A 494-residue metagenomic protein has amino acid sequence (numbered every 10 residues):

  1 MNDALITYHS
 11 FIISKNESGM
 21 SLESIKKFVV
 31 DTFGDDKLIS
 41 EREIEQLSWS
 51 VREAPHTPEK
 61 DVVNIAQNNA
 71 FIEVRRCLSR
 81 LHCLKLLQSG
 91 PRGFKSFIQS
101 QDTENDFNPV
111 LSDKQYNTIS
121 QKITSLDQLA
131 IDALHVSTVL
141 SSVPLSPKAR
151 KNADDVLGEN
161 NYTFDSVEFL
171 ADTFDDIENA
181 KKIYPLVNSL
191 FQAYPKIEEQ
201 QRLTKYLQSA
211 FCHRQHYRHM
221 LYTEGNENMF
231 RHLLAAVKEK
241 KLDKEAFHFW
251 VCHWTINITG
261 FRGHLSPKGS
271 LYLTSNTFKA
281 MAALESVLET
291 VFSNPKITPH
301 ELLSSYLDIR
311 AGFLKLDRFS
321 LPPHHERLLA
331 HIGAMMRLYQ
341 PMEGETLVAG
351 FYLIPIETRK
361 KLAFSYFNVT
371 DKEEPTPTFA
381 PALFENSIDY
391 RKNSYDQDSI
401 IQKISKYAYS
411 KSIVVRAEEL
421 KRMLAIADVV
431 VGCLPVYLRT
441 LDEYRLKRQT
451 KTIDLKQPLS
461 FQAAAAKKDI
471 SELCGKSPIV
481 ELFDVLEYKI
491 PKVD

Functional and structural regions predicted by a protein language model:
N2-E178: Acidic/His-rich, divalent-metal-binding segments that scaffold phosphate/diphosphate chemistry
L78-S89, A425-D428, P435, R439-D442 (+1 more regions): Alpha-helical repeat scaffolds in large eukaryotic proteins
T118-N294, T298, P322-G432, R439: Divalent metal-dependent catalytic cores for phosphoryl transfer on phosphate-bearing substrates
E289-F313: Charged, amphipathic alpha-helical linkers/stalks
E301-L302, K476-P491: N-terminal soluble segments of membrane proteins
K447-T450: Extended repeat-based interaction scaffolds and adjacent low-complexity, acidic/S/T/P-biased segments that form broad
